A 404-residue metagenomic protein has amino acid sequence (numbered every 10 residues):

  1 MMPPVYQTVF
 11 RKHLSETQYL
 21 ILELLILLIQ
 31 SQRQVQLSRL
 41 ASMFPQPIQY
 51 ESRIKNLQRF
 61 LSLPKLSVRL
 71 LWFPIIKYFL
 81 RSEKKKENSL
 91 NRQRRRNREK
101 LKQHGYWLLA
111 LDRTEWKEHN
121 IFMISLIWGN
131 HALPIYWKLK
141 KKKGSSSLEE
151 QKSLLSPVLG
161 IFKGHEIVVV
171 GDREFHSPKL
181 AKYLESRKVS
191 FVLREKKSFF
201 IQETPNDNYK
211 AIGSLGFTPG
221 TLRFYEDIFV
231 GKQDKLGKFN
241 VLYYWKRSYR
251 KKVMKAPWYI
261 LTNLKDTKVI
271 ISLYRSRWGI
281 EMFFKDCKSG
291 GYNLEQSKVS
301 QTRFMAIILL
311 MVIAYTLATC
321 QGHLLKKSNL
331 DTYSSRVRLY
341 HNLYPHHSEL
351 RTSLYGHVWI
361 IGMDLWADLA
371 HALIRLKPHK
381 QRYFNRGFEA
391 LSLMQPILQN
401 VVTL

Functional and structural regions predicted by a protein language model:
M1-Q34, P64, L71-F73, E87 (+3 more regions): Single, function-defining residue in the core of a domain
L37-P47: DNA-recognition alpha helix
R39, N120-F122, Y136: Short, glycine/acidic-enriched capping/hinge loops at junctions between secondary-structure elements
Y50-L63: Major-groove recognition helix of helix-turn-helix-like DNA-binding domains
L61-P64, V68, R113: N-terminal accessory alpha/beta regions
A110-F122: An active-site-proximal beta-strand-loop segment
